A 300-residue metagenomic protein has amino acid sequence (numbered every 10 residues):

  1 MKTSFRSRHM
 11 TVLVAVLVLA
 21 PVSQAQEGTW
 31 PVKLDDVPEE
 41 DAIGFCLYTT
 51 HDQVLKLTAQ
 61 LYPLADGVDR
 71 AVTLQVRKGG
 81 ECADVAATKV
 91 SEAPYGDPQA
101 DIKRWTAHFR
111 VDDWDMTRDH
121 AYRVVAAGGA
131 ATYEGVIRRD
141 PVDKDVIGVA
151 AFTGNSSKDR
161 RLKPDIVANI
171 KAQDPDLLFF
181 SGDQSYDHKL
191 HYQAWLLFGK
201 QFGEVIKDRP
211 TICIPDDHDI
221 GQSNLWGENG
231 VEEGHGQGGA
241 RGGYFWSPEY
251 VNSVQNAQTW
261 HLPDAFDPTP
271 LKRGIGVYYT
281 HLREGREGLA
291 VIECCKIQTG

Functional and structural regions predicted by a protein language model:
M1-V12: Bacterial N-terminal signal peptides that target proteins for export
T11-P21: Bacterial N-terminal signal peptides
S23-Q26: Signal peptide processing junction and immediate N-terminal pro/mature segment of secreted/exported proteins
G28-G300: Metal-dependent phosphoester/phosphodiester hydrolase catalytic core
